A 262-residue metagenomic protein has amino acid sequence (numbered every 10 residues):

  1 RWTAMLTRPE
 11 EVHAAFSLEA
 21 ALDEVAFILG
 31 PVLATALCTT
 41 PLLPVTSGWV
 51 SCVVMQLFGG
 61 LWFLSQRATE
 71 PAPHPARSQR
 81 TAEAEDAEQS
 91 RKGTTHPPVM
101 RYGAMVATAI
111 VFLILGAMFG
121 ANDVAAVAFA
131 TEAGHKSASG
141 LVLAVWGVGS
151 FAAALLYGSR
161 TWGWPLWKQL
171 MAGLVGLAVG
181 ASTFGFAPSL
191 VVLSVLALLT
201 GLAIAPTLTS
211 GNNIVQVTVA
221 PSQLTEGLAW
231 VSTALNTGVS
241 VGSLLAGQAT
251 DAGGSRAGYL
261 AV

Functional and structural regions predicted by a protein language model:
R1-T7, A126, P206-V219: Intracellular juxtamembrane helix-capping segments at the cytosolic ends of symmetry-related transmembrane helices
R1-V25: Cytoplasmic helix-loop-helix junction between adjacent transmembrane helices in 12-TM secondary transporters
C38, A152-L166, T250-D251: Helix-to-loop junctions at the C-terminal end of transmembrane segments in multipass secondary transporters
T39-V54, Q248-V262: A membrane-interface helix-boundary motif in multi-pass transporters
V53, K168-S182: Structural signature of the two symmetry-related core transmembrane helices
V54-R77: C-terminal membrane-cytosol helix-exit motif in multi-pass small-molecule transporters
T95, V99-V142: Helix-loop boundary and gating motifs at the non-cytosolic
Q223-G253: A late C-terminal transmembrane helix in Major Facilitator Superfamily
